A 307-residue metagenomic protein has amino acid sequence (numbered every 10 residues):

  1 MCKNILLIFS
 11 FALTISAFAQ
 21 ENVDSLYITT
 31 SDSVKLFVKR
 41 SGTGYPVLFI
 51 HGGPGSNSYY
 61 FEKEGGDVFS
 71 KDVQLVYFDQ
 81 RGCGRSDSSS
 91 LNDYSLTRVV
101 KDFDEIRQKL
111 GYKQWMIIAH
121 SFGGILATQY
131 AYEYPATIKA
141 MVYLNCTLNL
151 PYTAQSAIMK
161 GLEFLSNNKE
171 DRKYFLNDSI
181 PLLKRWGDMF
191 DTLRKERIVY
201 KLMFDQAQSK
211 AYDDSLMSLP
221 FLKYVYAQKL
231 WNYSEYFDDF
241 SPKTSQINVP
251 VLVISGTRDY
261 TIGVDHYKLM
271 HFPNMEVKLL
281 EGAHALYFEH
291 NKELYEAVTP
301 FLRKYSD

Functional and structural regions predicted by a protein language model:
G55-G66: The serine-hydrolase catalytic nucleophile loop
F69-D87: Conserved alpha/beta-hydrolase
R98-W115: Conserved acidic catalytic loop of the alpha/beta-hydrolase fold
K113-A157: Conserved hydrolase catalytic core segment
M141-S179: Flexible "cap/lid" loop of the alpha/beta hydrolase fold
I247, V253-S255: Short beta-strand/loop motif that positions the catalytic acidic residue of the alpha/beta-hydrolase fold
Y260-D265: Conserved alpha/beta-hydrolase "acid-adjacent" motif
A283-Y295: Catalytic histidine-centered segment of alpha/beta-hydrolase-like enzymes
